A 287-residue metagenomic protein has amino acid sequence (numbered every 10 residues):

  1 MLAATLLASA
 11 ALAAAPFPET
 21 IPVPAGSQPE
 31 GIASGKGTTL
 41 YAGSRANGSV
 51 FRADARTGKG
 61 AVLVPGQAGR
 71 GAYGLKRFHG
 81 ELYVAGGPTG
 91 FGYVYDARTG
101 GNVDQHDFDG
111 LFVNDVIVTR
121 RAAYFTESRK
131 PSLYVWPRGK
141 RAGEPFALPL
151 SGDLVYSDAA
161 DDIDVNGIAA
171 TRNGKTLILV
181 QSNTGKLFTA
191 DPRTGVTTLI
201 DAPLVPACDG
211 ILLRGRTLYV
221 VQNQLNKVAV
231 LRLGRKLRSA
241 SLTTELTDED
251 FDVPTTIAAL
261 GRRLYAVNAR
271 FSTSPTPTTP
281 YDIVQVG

Functional and structural regions predicted by a protein language model:
M1-A14: Secretory targeting and sorting signals
P16-V23, G58-G66, G101-D107, F146-A160 (+2 more regions): A short beta-strand motif characteristic of beta-propeller blades
P24-T39, G66-Y83, F108-Y124, K130 (+3 more regions): Beta-rich, blade/repeat-based domains predominating in secreted/periplasmic proteins but also intracellular
A25, L40-N47, Y83-T89, Y124-K130 (+4 more regions): Conserved beta-strand positions in repeat-built beta-propeller and related beta-rich domains
G48-F51, G90-G92, P131-Y134, G185-L187 (+3 more regions): Structural signal for beta-propeller blades
D54-G58, D96-G101, P137-R141, D191-G195 (+2 more regions): Short loop/turn segments that connect beta-strands within beta-propeller blades
V94-P149: Hydrophobic alpha-helical segments and helix pairs
T256-G287: Blade-level signature of beta-propeller repeat domains, shared across WD40, Kelch, NHL, RCC1 and BNR/Asp-box propellers
